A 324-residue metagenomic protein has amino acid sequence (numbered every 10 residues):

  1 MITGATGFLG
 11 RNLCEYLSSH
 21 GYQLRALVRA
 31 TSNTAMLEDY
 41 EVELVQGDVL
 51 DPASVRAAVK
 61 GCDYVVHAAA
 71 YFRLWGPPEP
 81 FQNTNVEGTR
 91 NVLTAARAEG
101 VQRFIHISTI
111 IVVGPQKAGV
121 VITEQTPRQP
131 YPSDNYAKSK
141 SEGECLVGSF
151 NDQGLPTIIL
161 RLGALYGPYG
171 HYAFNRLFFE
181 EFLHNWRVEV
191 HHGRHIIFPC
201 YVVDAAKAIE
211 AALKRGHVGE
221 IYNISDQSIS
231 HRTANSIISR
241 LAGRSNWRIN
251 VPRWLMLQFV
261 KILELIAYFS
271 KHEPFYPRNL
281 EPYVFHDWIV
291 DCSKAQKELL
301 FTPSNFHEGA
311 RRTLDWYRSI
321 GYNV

Functional and structural regions predicted by a protein language model:
M1-H20: N-terminal Rossmann NAD(P)H-binding glycine-rich loop of SDR-like oxidoreductase domains
T31-E38, V42-E87, A95, P115: NAD(P)H-binding glycine-rich loop region in Rossmannoid oxidoreductase-like domains and their noncatalytic homologs
E87-N135, I158: Conserved Rossmann-fold NAD(P)-dependent oxidoreductase catalytic core, especially the SDR/UDP-sugar
P132-I158: Active-site Tyr-X1-5-Lys
S141, L155, Y166-L177, A211-Y222 (+1 more regions): Glycine/proline-rich active-site loop of Rossmann-fold NAD(P)-dependent oxidoreductases
F150-I197, V202, I238: NAD(P)-dependent short-chain dehydrogenase/reductase
G167, V190-H195, Y222-I229, S239-A242 (+2 more regions): Glycine-rich Rossmann NAD(P)(H)-binding loop
A211-F275, C292, R311-L314, G321-V324: Mid/C-terminal beta-alpha module of Rossmann-like enzyme folds, strongest in SDR-family dehydrogenases/epimerases
